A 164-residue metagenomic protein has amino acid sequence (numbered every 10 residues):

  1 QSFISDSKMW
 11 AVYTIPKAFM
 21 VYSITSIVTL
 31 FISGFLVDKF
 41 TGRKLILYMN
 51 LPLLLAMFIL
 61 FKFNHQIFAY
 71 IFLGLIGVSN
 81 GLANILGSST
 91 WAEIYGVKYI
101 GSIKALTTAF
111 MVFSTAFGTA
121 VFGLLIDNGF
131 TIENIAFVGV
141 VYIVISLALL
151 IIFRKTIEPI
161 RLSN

Functional and structural regions predicted by a protein language model:
Q1-Y13: Short amphipathic helix-loop junctions that connect adjacent transmembrane helices in Major Facilitator Superfamily/SLC
S23-F31, V112-A116: Residue-level signature of mid-helix packing/kink "hotspots" within the transmembrane helices of 12-pass Major
T29-T41, I126-D127: Helix-to-loop junctions at the C-terminal end of transmembrane segments in multipass secondary transporters
K44-F58: Structural signature of the two symmetry-related core transmembrane helices
L82-Y95: Intracellular juxtamembrane helix-capping segments at the cytosolic ends of symmetry-related transmembrane helices
V97-G129: A late C-terminal transmembrane helix in Major Facilitator Superfamily
L124-Y142: A membrane-interface helix-boundary motif in multi-pass transporters
F137-N164: Multi-pass alpha-helical transporter architecture, strongest for 12-TM Major Facilitator/SLC carriers used
